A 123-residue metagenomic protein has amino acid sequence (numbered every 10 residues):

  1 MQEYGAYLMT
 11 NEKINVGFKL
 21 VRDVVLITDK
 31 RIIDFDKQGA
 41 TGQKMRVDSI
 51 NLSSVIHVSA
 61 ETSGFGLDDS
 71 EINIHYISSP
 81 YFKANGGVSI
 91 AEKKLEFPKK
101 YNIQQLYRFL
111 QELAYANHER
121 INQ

Functional and structural regions predicted by a protein language model:
M1-I27, P98-K99: Anionic N-terminal interaction surfaces
R22-T41: Short, compositionally biased strand/turn segments that nucleate or flank brief secondary-structure elements
A40-Q123: Acidic, Ser/Thr- and proline-rich intrinsically disordered linker/docking segments of eukaryotic scaffolds
